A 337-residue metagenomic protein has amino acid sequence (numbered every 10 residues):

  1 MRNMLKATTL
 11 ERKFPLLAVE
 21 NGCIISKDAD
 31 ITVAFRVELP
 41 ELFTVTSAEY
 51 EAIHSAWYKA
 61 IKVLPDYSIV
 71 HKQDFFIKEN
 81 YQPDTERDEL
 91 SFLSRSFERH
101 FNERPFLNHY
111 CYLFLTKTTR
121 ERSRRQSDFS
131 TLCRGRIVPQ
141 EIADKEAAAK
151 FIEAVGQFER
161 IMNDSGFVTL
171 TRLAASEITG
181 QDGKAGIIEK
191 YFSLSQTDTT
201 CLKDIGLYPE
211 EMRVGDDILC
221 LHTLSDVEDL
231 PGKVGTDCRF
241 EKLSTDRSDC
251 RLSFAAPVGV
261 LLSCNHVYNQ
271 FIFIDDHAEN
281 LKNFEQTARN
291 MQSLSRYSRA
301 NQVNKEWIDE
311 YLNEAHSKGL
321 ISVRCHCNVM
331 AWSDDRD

Functional and structural regions predicted by a protein language model:
M1-D337: Extended, folded cores of ATP/NTP-driven motor/assembly subunits in large transport and secretion machines
